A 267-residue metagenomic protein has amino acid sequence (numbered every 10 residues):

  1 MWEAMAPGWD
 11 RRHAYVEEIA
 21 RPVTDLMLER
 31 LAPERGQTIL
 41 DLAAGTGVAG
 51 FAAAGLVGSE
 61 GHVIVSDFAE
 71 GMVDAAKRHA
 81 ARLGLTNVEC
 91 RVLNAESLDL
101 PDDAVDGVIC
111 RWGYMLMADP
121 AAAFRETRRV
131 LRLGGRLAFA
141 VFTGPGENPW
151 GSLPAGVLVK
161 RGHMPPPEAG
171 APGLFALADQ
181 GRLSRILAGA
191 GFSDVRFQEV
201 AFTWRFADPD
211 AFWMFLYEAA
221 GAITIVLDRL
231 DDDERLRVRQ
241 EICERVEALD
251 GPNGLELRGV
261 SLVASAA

Functional and structural regions predicted by a protein language model:
M1-Q37, V48-A52, L56, M72-A75 (+1 more regions): Conserved class I S-adenosyl-L-methionine
M1-W2, G8, R12-H13, E17-A20 (+5 more regions): Conserved Class I S-adenosyl-L-methionine
T38-L98, G107, A122: Class I SAM-dependent methyltransferase SAM/SAH-binding core
L40, A104-W112, S261: Short SAM/SAH-binding signature in class I
V57-G58, M117-A118, L131-L133: Helix-to-beta-strand junctions that scaffold the AdoMet/dcAdoMet cofactor pocket in Class I SAM-dependent enzymes
D106-P120, T143: A short SAM/SAH-binding and catalytic strip from SAM-dependent methyltransferases
A121-R136: A short glycine-rich, Lys/Arg-flanked "PGG" loop and its adjoining helix->strand segment in the class I
R136-M164: Conserved class I S-adenosyl-L-methionine
